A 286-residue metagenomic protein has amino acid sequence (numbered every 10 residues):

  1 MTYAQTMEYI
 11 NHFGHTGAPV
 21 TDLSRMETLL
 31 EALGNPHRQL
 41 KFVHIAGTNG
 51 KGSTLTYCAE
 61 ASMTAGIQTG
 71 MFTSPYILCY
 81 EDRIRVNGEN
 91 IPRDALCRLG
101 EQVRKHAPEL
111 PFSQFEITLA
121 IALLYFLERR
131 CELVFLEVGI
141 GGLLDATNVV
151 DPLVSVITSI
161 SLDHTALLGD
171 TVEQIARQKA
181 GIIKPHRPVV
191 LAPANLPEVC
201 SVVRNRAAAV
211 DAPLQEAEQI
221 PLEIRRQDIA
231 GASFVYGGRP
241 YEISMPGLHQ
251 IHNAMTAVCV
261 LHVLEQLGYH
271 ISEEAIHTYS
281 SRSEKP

Functional and structural regions predicted by a protein language model:
M1-N49, S53-Q68, L78, D94 (+3 more regions): N-terminal leader/targeting and accessory segments in enzymes
P19, P193, G247-Q250, V263: Hydrophobic alpha-helical scaffolding
P19-L23, E27-Q39, T64-V150, A166-L168 (+1 more regions): ATP-dependent carboxylate-amine ligase catalytic core
C58, S62, A122-F126, A257-L264: Buried hydrophobic packing segments
A65, L248, E274-P286: Short, intrinsically disordered, charge-balanced linker/junction segments flanking boundaries in proteins
T69, M245-V258, E284-P286: Short glycine/threonine-rich catalytic loop with a Thr-x-Gly-x-Asp
A107-F112, E242-L248: A short glycine/serine-rich beta->alpha loop
L133-E137, P152-P240, A254-H277: Acidic, Mg2+-coordinating active-site environments of NTP-dependent enzymes
